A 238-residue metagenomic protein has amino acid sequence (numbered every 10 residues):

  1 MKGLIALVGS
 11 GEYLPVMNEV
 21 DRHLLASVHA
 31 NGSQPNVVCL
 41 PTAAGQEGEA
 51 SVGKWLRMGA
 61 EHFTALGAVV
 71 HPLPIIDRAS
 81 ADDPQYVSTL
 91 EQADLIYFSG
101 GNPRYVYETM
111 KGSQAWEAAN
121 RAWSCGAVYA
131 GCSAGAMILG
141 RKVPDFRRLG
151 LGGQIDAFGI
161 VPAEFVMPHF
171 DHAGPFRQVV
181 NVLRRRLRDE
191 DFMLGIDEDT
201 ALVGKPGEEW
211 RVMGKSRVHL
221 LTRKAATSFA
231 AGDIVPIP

Functional and structural regions predicted by a protein language model:
M1, S33, E91-Q92, C125: Residue-level preference for short coil/turn positions at secondary-structure junctions
M1-S33, A43-R57, E61-T64, V143-D145 (+1 more regions): C-terminal and late-domain segments of enzyme folds
L7, H71-P72, Y97-F98, Y129-C132 (+1 more regions): General beta-strand structural signal in soluble alpha/beta enzymes
V37, I96, S133, V166 (+1 more regions): A residue-level signal for conserved active-site and pocket-lining positions in enzyme catalytic cores
A44-G100, Y105: Portal/gating segments that form or line small-molecule/metal binding sites
S99, Y105-P175: Class I SAM-dependent methyltransferase SAM-binding "motif I" and its flanking Rossmann-like core
